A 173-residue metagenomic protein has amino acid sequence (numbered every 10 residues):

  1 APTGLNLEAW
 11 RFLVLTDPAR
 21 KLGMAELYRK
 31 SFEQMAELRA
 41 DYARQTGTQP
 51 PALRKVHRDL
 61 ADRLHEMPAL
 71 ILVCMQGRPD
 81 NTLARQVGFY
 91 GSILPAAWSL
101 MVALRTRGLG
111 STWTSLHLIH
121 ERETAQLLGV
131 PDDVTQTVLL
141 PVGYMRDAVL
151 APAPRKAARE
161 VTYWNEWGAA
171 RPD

Functional and structural regions predicted by a protein language model:
A1, R54-D59, T124-L127, D147-V149: Glycine-rich, charged/polar anion/phosphate-binding loops that engage phosphate groups from diverse ligands
T3-L5: Glycine-rich phosphate/pyrophosphate-binding beta-alpha loops
E8, V14-I93: Glycine/small-residue-rich phosphate/adenosyl-binding loop
P68-L70, S111, T135-T137: Structural motif
I71-V73, G77-Q126: Small-aliphatic-rich amphipathic alpha-helix that forms the alpha element of a beta-alpha
T124-T137: Short, electropositive alpha-helical surface patch
T137-D173: C-terminal helix-cap and adjacent tail motif
